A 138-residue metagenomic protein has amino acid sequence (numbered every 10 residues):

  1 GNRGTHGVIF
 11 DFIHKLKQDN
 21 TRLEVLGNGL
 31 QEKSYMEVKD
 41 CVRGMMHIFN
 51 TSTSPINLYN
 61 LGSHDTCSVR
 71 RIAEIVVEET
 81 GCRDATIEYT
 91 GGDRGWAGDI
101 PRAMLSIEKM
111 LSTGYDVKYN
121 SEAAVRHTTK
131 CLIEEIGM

Functional and structural regions predicted by a protein language model:
G1-V8, E32: Flexible, glycine-rich beta-alpha linker
V8-I9, C41: Amphipathic coiled-coil/heptad-repeat helices and related helical stalk/stem segments that mediate oligomerization
F12: Conserved catalytic/coupling elements of P-loop NTPase cores
K17-M138: C-terminal substrate-binding subdomain of Rossmann-fold SDR/epimerase-dehydratase oxidoreductases
